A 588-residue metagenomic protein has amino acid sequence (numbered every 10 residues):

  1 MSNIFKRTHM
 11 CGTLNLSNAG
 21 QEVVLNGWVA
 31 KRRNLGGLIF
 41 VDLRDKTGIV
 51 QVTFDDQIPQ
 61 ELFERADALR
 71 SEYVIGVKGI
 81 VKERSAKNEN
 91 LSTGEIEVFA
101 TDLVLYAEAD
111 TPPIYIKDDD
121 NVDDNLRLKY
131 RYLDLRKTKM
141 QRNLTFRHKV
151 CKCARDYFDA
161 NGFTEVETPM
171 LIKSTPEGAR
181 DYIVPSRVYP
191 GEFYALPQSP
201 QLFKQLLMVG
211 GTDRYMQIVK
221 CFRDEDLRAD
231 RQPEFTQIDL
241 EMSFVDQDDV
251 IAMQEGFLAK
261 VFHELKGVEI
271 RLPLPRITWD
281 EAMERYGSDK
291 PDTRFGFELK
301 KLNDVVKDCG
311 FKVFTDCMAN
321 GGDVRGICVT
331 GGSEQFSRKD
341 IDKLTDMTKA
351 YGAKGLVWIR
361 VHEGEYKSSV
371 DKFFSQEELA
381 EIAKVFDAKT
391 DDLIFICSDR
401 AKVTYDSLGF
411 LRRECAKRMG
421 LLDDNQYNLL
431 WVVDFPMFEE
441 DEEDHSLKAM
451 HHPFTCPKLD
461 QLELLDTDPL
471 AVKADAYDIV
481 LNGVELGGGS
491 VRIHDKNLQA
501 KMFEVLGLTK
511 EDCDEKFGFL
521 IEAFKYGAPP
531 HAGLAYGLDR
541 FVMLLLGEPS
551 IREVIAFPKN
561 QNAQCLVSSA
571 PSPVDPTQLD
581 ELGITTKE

Functional and structural regions predicted by a protein language model:
M1-E588: Class II aminoacyl-tRNA synthetase catalytic cores and aaRS-like
